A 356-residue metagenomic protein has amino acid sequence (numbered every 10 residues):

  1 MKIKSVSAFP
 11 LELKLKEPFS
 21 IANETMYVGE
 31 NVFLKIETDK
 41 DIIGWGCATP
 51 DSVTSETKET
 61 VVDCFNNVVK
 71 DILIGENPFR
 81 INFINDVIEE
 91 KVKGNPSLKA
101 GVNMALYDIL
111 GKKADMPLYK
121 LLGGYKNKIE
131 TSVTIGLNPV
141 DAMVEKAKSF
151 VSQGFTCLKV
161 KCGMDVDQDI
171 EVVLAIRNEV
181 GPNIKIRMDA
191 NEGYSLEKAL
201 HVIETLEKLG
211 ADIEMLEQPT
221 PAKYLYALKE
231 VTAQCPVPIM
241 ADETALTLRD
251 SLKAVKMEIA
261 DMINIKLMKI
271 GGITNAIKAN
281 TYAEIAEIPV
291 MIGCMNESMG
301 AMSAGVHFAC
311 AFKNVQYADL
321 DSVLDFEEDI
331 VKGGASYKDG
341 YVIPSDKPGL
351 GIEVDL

Functional and structural regions predicted by a protein language model:
M1-V53, F326-V331: Structured beta-strand/loop patches that form or line metal/cofactor-binding pockets in enzymes
I3, L34, D41, V69 (+10 more regions): Conserved, mostly hydrophobic/aromatic
K4-L15, N31, M295-L356: Flexible C-terminal active-site loop/helix
E37-K113: Metal- or metallocofactor-binding catalytic centers and their adjacent structured scaffolds across diverse enzyme
A48-E56, T134-N138, C294: Glycine-rich phosphate/pyrophosphate-binding beta-alpha loops
K112-L137, V172: N-terminal small/glycine-rich loop or linker at the start of catalytic domains across soluble metabolic enzymes
K128-A142, C162-G163, A190-L196, M240: Active-site mouth loops of central-metabolism enzymes
V160, D167-A301, I330: Catalytic core of soluble alpha/beta enzymes
